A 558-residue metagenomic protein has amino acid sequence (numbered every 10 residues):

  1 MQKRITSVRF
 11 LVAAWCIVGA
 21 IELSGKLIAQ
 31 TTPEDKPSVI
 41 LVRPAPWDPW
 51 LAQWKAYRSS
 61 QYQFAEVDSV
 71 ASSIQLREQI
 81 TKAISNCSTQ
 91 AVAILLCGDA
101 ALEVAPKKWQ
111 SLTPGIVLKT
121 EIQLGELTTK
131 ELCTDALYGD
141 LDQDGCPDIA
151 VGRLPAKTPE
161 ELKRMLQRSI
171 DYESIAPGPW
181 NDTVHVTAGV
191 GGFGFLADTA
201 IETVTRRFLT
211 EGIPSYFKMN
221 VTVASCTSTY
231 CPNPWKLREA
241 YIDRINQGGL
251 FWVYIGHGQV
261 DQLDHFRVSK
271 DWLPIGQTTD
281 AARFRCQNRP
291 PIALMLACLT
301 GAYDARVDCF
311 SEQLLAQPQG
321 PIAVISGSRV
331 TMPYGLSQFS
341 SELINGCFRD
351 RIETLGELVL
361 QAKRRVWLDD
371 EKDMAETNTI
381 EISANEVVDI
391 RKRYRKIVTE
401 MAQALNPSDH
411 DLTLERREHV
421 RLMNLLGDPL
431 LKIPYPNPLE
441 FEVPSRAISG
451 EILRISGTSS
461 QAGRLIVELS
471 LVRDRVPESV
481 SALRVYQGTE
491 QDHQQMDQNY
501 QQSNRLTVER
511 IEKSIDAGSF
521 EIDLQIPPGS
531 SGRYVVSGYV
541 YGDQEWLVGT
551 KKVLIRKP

Functional and structural regions predicted by a protein language model:
M1, A29-Q30: Initiator methionine at the very start of the polypeptide chain
Q2-A13: Bacterial N-terminal signal peptides that target proteins for export
L11-E22: Bacterial N-terminal signal peptides
S24, Q30-S537, D543-P558: Cysteine-dependent hydrolase recognition
